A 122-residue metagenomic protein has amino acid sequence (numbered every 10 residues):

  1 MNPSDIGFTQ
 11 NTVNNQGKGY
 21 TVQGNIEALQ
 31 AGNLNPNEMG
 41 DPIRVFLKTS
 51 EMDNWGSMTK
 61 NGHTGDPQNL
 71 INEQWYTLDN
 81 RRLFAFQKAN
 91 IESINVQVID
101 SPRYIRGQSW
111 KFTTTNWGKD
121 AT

Functional and structural regions predicted by a protein language model:
M1-T122: Catalytic toxin/effector domains delivered as secreted proteins or via bacterial secretion systems
